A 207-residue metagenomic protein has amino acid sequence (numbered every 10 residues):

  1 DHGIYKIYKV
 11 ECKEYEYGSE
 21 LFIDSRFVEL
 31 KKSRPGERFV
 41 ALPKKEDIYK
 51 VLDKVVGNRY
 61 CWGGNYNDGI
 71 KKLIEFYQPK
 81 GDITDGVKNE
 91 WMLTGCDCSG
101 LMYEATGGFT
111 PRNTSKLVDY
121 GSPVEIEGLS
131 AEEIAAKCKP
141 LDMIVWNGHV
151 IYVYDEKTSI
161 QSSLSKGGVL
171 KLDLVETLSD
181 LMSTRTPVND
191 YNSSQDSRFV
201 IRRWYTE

Functional and structural regions predicted by a protein language model:
D1, L21, L141-I144: Generic structural signal for buried aliphatic residues
D1-G3, K13, G18: Conserved beta-strand/loop element in small beta-rich adapter and peptidoglycan-binding domains
G3-K9, T158: Short aromatic-glycine-enriched beta-strand elements
E11, G18-K116, E127, N147 (+1 more regions): N-terminal capping segments
L30-K32, Y154, R203-E207: Short beta-strand-to-coil "C-cap" segments at the C-terminal boundary of structured domains/repeats, marking
N67, L164-K166, T206: Short, glycine-/Ser/Thr-/acidic-enriched flexible segments
F109-D180: ...with weaker cross-activation on analogous glycine-rich loops/strands in unrelated enzymes
L170-E207: Low-complexity, Gly/Ser/Thr/Pro-rich intrinsically disordered linker/tail segments
